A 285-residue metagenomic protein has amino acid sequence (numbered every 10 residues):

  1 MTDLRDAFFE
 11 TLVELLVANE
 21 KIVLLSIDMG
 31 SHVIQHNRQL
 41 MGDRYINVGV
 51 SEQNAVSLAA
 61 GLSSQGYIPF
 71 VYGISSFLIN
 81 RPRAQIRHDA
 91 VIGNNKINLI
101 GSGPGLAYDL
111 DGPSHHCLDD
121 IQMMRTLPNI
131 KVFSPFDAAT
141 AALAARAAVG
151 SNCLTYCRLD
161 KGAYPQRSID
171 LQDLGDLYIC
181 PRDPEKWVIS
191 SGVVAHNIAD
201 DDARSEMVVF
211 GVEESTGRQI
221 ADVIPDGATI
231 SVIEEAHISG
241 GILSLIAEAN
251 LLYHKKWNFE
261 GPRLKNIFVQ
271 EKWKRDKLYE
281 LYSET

Functional and structural regions predicted by a protein language model:
M1-L154, R158, A163-P165, D173 (+2 more regions): Thiamine diphosphate
A18-L40, A55, Y108-D109, C153 (+1 more regions): Thiamine diphosphate
